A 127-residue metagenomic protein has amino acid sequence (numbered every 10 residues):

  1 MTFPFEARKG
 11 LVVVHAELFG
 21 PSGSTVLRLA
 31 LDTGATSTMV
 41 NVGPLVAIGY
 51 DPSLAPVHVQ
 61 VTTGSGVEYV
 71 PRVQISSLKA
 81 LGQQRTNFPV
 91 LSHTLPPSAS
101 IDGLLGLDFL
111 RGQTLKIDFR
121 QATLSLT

Functional and structural regions predicted by a protein language model:
M1-T127: Pepsin/retropepsin-fold aspartyl endopeptidases
